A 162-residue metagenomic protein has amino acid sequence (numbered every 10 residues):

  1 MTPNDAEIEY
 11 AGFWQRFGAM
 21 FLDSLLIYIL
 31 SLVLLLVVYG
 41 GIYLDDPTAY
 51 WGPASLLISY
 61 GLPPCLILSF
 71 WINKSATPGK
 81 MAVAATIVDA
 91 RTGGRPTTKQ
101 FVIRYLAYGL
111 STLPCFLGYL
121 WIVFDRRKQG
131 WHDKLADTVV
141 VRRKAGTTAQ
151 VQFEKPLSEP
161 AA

Functional and structural regions predicted by a protein language model:
M1-F116, L135-A136, V141-A162: Short, small/hydrophobic-residue-rich motifs at membrane-helix boundaries and re-entrant hairpins of integral membrane
R91-T92, R126-K128: Juxtamembrane helix-boundary/capping and inter-helix hinge elements in multi-pass membrane proteins
F116-R127: Glycine-rich flap/beta-hairpin and adjacent strands of clan AA aspartyl proteases
